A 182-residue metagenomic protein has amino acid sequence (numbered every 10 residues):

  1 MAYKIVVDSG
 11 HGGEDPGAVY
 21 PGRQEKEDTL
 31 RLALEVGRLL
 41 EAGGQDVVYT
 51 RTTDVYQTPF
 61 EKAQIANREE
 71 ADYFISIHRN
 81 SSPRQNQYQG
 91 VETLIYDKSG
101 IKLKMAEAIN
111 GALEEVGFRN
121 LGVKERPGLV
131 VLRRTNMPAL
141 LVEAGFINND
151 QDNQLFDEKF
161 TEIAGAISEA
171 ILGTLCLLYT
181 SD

Functional and structural regions predicted by a protein language model:
A2-Y20, I75: Catalytic-core environment of secreted peptidases
Y3-K4, E27-S181: Active-site-proximal helix/loop segments of hydrolytic enzymes
G17-R31: Glycine- and acidic-residue-enriched helix-capping/strand-helix junction motifs
